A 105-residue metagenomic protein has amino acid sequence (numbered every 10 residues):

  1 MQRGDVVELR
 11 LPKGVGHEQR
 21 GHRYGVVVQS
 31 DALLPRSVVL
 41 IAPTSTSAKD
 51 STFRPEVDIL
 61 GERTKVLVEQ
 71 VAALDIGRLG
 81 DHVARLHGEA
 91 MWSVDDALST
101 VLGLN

Functional and structural regions predicted by a protein language model:
M1-N105: Conserved functional hotspots at enzyme active or ligand-binding sites that engage polyanionic ligands
